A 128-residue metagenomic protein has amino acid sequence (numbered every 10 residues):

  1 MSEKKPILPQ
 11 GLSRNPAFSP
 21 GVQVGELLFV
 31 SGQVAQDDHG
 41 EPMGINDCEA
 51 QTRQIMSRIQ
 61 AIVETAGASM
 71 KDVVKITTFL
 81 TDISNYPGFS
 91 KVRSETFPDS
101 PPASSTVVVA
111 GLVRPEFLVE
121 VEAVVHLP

Functional and structural regions predicted by a protein language model:
M1-S57, A61-V74, L80-P128: N-terminal presequence-like segments and the immediate start of the first folded domain
